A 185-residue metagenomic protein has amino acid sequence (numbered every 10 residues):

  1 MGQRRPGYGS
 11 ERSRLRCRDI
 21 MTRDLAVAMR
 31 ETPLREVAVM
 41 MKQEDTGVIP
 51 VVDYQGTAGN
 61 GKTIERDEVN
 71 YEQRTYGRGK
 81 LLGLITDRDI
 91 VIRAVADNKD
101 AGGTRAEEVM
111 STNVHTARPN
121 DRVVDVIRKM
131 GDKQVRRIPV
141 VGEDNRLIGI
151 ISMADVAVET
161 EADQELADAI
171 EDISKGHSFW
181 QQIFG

Functional and structural regions predicted by a protein language model:
M1-G185: Tandem CBS (Cystathionine beta-synthase) repeat/Bateman regulatory domains
